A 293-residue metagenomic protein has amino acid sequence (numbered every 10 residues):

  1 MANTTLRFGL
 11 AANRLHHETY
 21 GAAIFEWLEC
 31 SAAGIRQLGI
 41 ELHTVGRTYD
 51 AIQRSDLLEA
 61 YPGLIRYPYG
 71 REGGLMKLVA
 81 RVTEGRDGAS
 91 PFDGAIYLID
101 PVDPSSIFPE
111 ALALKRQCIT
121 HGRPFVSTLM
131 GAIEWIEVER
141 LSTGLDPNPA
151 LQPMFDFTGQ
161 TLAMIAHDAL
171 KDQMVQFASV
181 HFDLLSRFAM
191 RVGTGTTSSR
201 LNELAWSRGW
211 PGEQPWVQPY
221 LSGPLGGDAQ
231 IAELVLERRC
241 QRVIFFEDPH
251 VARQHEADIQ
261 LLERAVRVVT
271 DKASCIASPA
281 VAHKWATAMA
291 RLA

Functional and structural regions predicted by a protein language model:
A2-E41, G159-A189: N-terminal phosphate-binding or glycine-rich loops at protein starts, especially the Walker A/P-loop of NTPases
L10, H43-V45, I65-R66, Y97 (+4 more regions): General beta-strand structural signal in soluble alpha/beta enzymes
I24-A33, L57-L58, A111-A113, F177-L184 (+2 more regions): Short, solvent-exposed amphipathic alpha-helical segments in soluble enzyme and RNA/protein-processing domains
L38-I52, F188-L201: Short internal beta-strands
S55-R81, E203-I231: Active-site rim loops that border cofactor/substrate pockets in soluble metabolic enzymes
L64, L129-T161, D168-A169, Q173-Q176 (+3 more regions): Conserved beta-alpha
G73-L114, L225-E263: Mid-chain, well-packed structural core segment of small domains
S106-A150, Q254-A293: Peripheral docking tails and interdomain loops at the edges of cofactor- or intermediate-handling domains
